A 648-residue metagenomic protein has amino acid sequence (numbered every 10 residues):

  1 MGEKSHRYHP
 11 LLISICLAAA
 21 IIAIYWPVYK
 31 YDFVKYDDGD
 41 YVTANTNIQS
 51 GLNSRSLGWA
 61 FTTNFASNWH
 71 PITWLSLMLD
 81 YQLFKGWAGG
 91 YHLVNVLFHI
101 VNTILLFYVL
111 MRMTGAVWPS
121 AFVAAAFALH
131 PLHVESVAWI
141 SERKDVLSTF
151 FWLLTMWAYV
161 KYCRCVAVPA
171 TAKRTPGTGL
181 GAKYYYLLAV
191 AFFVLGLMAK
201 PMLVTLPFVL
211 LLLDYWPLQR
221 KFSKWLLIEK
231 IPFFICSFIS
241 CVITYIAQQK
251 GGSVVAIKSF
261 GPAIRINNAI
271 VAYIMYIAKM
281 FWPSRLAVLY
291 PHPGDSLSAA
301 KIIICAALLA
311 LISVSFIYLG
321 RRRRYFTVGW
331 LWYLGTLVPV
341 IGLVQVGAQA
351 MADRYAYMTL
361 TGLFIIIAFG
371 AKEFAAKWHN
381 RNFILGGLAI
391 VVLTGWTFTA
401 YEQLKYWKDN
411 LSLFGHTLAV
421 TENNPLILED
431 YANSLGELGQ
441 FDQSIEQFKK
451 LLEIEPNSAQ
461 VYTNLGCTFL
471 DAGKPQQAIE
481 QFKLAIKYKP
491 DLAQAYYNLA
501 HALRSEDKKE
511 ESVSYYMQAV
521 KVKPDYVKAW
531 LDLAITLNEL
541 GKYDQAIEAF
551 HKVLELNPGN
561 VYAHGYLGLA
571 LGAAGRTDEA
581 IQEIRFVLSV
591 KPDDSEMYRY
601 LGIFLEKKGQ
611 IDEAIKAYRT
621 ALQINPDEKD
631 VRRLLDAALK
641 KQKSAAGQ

Functional and structural regions predicted by a protein language model:
M1-K474, E480, K487-N498, K528 (+2 more regions): Polytopic membrane enzymes that build or remodel cell-surface glycoconjugates and lipids
T417, K450-L451, L484-A485, Q518-A519 (+3 more regions): Canonical positions in the second alpha-helix
L428-L438, Q447, V461-A472, Q481 (+10 more regions): TPR/Sel1-like alpha-solenoid repeat signature
K607, D612-Q648: Terminal, low-structured helical/coil segments at or just beyond the last alpha-helical repeat
